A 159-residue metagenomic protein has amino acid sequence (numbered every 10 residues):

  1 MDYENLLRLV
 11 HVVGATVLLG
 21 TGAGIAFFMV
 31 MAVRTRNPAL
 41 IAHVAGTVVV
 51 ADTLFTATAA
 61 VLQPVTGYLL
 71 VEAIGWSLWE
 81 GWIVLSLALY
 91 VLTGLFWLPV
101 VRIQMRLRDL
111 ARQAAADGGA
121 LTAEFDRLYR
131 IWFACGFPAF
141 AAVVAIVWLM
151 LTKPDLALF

Functional and structural regions predicted by a protein language model:
M1-F159: Polytopic transmembrane helical bundles with strong interfacial aromatic enrichment
